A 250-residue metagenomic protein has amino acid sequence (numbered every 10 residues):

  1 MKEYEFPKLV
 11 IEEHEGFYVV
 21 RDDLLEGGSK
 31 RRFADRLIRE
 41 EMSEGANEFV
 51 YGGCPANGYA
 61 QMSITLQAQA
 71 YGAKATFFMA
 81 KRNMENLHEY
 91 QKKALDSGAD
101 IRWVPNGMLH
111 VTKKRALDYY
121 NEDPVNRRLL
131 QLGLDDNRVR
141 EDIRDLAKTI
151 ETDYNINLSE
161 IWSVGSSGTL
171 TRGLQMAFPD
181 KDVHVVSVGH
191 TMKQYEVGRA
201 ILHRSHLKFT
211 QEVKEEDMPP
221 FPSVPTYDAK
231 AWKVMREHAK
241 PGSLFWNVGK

Functional and structural regions predicted by a protein language model:
M1-E48: Positively charged, low-complexity intrinsically disordered leader regions
L37, M62-G107, M176, K193-R199: Active-site-proximal loop->helix
G45-Q67, Y71-M79, S159-S167: A short, small-residue-rich loop immediately preceding and capping a beta-strand
C54-M62, R82-E85, D136, W162-G173 (+2 more regions): Gly/Ser/Thr-rich loops at beta-strand to alpha-helix junctions that form or flank small-molecule/cofactor-binding
N83-Y154, R199-P222: Small/polar-residue-rich loop-to-helix segments that shape phosphate-bearing ligand pockets
R138-H206: Glycine-rich phosphate/pyrophosphate-binding loop at beta-loop-alpha junctions
D180-A239: Active-site/ligand-binding loops adjacent to catalytic centers
A239-K250: Phosphate-binding loop/pocket of nucleotide- and phosphate-handling active sites
